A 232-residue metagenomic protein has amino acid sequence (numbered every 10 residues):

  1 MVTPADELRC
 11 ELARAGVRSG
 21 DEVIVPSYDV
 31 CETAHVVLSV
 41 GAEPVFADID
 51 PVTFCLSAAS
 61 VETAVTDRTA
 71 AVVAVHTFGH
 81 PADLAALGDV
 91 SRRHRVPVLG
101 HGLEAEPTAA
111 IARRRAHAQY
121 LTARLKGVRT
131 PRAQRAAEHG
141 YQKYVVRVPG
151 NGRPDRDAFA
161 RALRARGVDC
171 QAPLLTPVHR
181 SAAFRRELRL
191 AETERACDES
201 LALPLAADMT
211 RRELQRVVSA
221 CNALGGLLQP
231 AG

Functional and structural regions predicted by a protein language model:
M1-L8, Y28: Conserved N-terminal alpha-helix of the aminotransferase class I/II PLP-enzyme fold
A5-E22: ANL superfamily AMP-binding
E7, E11, T33, F159: Conserved sugar-transfer catalytic core signal across GT-A, GT-B, and GT-C glycosyltransferases
E7, T53-F54, P81, V178-R180: Short secondary-structure capping/turn micro-motifs that flank functional sites
V17-T77, P81-G100: PLP-dependent aminotransferase-like
A59, A71-V75, L84-A86, R93 (+1 more regions): PLP-dependent aminotransferase class I/II
L103: Conserved Walker B
